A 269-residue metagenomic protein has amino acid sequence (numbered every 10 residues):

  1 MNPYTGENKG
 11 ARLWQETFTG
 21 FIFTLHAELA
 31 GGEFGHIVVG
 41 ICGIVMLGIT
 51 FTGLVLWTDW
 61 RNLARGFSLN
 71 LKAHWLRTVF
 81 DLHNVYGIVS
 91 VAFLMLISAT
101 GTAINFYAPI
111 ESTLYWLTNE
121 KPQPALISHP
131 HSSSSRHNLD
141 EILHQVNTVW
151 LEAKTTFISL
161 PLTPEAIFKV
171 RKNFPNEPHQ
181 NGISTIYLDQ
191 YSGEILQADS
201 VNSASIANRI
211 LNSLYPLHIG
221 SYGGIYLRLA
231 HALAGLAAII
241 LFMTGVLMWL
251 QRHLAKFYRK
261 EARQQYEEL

Functional and structural regions predicted by a protein language model:
M1-L269: Conserved histidines in hydrophobic membrane contexts and catalytic metal-binding motifs
